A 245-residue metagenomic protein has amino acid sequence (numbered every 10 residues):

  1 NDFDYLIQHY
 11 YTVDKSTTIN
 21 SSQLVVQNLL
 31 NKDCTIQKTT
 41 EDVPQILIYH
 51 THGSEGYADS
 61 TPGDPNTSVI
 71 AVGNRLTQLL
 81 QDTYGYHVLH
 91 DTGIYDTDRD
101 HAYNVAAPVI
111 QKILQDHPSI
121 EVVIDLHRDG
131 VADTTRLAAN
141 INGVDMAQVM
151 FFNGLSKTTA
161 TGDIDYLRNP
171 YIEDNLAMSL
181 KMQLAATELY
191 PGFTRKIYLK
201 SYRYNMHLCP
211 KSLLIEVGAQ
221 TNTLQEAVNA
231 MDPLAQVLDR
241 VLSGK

Functional and structural regions predicted by a protein language model:
N1-L47, A58: Non-catalytic propeptide/linker segments at domain boundaries
Q45-H50, L89, V122-H127, Q148-F152 (+1 more regions): Soluble periplasmic/extracytoplasmic beta-strand elements of cell-envelope proteins
G53-G56, I94-D98, R128-D133, L155-T159 (+2 more regions): Solvent-exposed loop/turn segments at secondary-structure junctions within structured extracellular/periplasmic domains
D59-A139: Catalytic-core regions of hydrolytic enzymes
G63-A71, D100-N104, N169-A177, T221-N229: Soluble non-cytosolic domains of exported or imported proteins
A132-R168: A short, glycine/acidic-enriched catalytic loop
Y171-Y198: Active-site-adjacent substrate-binding region of metalloamidase/peptidase-like peptide-processing proteins
G192-K245: Active-site-adjacent mobile loop/cap segments within catalytic or ligand-binding domains
